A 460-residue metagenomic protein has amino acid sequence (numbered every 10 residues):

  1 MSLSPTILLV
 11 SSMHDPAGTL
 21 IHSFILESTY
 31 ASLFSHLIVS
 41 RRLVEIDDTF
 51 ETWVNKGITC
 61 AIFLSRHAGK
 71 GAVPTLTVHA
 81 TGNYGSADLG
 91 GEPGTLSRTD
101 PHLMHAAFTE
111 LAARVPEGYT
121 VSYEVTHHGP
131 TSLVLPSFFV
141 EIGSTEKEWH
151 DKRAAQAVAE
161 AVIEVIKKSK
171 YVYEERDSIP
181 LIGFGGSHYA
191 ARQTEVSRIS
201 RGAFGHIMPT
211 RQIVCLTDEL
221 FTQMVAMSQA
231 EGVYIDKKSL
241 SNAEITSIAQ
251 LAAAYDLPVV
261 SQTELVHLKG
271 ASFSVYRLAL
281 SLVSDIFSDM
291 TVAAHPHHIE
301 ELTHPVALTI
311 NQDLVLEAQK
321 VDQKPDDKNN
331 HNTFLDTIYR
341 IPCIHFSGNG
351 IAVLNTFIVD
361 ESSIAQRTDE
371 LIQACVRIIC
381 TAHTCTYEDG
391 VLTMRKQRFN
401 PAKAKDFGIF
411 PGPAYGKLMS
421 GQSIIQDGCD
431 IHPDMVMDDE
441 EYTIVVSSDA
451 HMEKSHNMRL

Functional and structural regions predicted by a protein language model:
M1-H128, S132, T145, K152 (+4 more regions): N-terminal catalytic or cofactor-binding beta/alpha core of small enzyme domains
L135-P136: C-terminal folded domains that constitute the principal catalytic or ligand-binding module of multi-domain proteins
